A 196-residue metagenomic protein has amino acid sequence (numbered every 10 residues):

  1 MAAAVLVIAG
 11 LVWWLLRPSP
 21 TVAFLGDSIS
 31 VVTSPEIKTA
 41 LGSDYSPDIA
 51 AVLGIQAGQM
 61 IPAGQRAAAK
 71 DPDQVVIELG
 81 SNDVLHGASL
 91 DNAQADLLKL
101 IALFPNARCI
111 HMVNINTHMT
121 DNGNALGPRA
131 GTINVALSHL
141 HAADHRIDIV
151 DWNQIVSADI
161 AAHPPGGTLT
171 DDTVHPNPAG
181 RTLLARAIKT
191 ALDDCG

Functional and structural regions predicted by a protein language model:
M1-A3, T21: N-terminal export and membrane-targeting signals
I8-V22: C-terminal region of N-terminal signal peptides and the immediate post-cleavage residues of exported proteins
P18-K99, M119-N122, P128-G131: Conserved SGNH/GDSL esterase-like catalytic core that processes O-acyl groups on lipids and polysaccharides
A23-L25, H111, D148-V150: Hydrophobic/aromatic beta-strand patches that form the interior of the parallel beta-sheet core in alpha/beta enzyme
A50-V52, V113, V150-I155: Conserved beta-strand termini and adjacent loop/short-helix elements that scaffold enzyme active sites in alpha/beta
E78, V113-N114: Alpha/beta-hydrolase-fold catalytic nucleophile elbow
N106-I110: A short helix->loop->beta-strand "cap" motif at the edges of active sites that frequently abuts
H118-G196: Catalytic His-Asp segment of secreted/periplasmic serine-dependent ester chemistry enzymes
